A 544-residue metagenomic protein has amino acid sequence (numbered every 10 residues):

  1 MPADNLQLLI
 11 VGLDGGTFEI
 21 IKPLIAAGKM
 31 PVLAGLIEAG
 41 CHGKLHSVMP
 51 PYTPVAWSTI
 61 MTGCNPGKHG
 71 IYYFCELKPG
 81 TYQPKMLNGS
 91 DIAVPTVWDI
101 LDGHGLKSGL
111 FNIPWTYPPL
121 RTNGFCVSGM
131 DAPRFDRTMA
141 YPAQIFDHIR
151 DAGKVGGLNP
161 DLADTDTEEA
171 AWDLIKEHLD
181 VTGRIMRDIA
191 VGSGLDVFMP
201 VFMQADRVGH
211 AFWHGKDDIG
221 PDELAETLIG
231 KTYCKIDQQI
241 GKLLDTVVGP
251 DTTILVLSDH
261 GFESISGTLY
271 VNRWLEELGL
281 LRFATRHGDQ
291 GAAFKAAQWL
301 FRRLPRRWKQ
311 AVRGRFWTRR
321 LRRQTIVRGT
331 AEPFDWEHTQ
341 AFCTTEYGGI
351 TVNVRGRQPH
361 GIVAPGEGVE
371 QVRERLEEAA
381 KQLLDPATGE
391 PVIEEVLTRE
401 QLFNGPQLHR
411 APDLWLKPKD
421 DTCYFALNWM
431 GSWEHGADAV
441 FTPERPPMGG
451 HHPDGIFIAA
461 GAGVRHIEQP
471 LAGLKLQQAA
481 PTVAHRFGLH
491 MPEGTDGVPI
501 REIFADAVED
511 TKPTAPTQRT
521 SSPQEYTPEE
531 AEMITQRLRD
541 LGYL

Functional and structural regions predicted by a protein language model:
P2, W172-F198, V208-V256, P365-A387: A long, amphipathic alpha-helix that forms part of the scaffold/cap immediately adjacent to metal-dependent active
P2-D4, L13, K22, F74-H104 (+4 more regions): Secreted, luminal/periplasmic, and some membrane-associated catalytic domains that remodel anionic oxygen-ester
N5, E19-S193, M203-H210, Q298-R313 (+4 more regions): Active-site-proximal alpha/beta segments of enzymes that process anionic O-linked groups
N5-T17, I21-K22, L36, I60 (+10 more regions): Beta-strand elements within well-structured catalytic alpha/beta cores of enzymes that handle phosphate/sulfate esters
G15-F18, P50-P51, P66-G67, S108 (+12 more regions): Short, solvent-exposed loop/turn segments at secondary-structure junctions
I20, V32, T59, D151 (+5 more regions): Generic recognition of well-ordered alpha-helical segments
L408-A411, G473, A484, L489 (+1 more regions): Long, internal low-complexity/basic segments
K419-A480, H485-G488: Low-complexity, glycine/alanine/valine/leucine- and proline-rich hydrophobic stretches
